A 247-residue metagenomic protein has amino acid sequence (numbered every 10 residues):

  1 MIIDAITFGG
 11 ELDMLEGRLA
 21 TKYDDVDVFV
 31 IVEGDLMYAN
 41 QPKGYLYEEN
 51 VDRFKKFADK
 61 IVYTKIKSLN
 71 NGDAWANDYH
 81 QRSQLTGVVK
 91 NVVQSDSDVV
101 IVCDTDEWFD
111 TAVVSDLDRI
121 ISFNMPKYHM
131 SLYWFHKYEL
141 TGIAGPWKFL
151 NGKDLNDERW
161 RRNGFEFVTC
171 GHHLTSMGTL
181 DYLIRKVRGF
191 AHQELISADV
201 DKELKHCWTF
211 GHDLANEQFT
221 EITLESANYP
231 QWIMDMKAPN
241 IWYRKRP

Functional and structural regions predicted by a protein language model:
M1-D24, Y243-P247: N-proximal low-complexity "stem/linker" segments adjacent to membrane-targeting elements
M1-I3, V28, V99: Structural motif
I2, D59-I61, I120, G164: Short, conserved active-site loop motifs that form the nucleotide-linked donor/cofactor pocket
D4-G10, V32-E33, V102-T105, F123-P126: Short His-Asn-centered micro-motif
E11-I31, Y38-E49: Short, well-formed alpha-helical segments that are part of the catalytic scaffolds of diverse glycosyltransferases
G34-V102, D110-V113, M236-K237, I241: Active-site-proximal specificity loops/subdomain of glycosyltransferases
E107-V200: Conserved catalytic core of nucleotide-sugar-dependent glycosyltransferases
F167-P247: C-terminal accessory extensions appended to soluble enzyme cores
